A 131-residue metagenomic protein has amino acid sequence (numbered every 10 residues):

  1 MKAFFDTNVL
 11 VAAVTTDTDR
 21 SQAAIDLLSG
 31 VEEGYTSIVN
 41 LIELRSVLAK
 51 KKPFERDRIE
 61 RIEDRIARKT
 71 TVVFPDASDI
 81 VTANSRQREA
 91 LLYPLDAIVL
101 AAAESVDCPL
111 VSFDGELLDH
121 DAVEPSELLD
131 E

Functional and structural regions predicted by a protein language model:
M1, V31-G34, T70-T71, S105-P109: Short active-site oxyanion
M1-T36, K51-R61: Short, well-structured N-terminal submotif of metal-dependent ribonuclease cores
F5-D6, T36-I38, L92-Y93, D114-G115 (+1 more regions): Histidine- and aromatic-rich ligand-binding microenvironments
V9, N40, D79, I98-V99 (+1 more regions): Alpha-helix capping/helix-boundary segments
A13, V72, L92, L110: Conserved SAM-binding loop
T16, V39, D64-R88: Acidic catalytic patch
E43-K69: Active-site-proximal, substrate-binding regions of enzyme catalytic domains and RNA-binding/basic surfaces
K69, L100, E104-E131: Acidic, PIN/NYN-like endoribonuclease modules and their adjacent C-terminal/linker elements
